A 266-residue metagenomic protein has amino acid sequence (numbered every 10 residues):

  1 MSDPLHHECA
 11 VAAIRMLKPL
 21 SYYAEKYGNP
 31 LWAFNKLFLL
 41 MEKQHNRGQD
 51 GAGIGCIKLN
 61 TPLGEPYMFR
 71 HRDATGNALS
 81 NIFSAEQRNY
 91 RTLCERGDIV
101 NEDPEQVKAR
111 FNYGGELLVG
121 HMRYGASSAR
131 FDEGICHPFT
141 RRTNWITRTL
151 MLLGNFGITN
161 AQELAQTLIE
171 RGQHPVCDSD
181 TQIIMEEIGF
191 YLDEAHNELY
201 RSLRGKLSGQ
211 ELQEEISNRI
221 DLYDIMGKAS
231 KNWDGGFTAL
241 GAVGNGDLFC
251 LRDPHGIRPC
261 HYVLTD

Functional and structural regions predicted by a protein language model:
M1-D266: Conserved short alpha-helical segments that host acidic/polar catalytic motifs at enzyme active sites
